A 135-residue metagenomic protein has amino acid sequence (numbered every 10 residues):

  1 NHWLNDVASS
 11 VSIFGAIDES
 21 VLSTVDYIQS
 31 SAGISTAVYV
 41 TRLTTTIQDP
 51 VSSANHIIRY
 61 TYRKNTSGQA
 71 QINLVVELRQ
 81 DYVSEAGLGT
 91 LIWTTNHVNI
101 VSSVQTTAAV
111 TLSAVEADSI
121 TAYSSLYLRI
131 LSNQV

Functional and structural regions predicted by a protein language model:
N1-V38, T94-V101: Flexible, small-residue-rich N-terminal segments that precede or flank a structured functional core
T24-V51, A108-L112: Short beta-strands within extracellular/lumenal beta-sheet-rich domains
A37-G68, L128: A short beta-strand element within beta-rich, extracytoplasmic domains of secreted/secretory-pathway proteins
D49-S53, E116-S125: Short glycine/proline/serine/threonine-rich loop/turn segments at secondary-structure transition edges
S67-L78: Beta-strand acidic-aromatic groove motif in beta-rich domains, primarily in extracellular
E77-V83, L131: Predominantly extracellular/luminal cell-surface or secreted proteins
L88-D118: Extracellular carbohydrate recognition and processing domains and analogous Trp-centered ligand-binding platforms
R129-V135: Short beta-strand-plus-loop segments that form exposed binding edges in beta-rich domains
